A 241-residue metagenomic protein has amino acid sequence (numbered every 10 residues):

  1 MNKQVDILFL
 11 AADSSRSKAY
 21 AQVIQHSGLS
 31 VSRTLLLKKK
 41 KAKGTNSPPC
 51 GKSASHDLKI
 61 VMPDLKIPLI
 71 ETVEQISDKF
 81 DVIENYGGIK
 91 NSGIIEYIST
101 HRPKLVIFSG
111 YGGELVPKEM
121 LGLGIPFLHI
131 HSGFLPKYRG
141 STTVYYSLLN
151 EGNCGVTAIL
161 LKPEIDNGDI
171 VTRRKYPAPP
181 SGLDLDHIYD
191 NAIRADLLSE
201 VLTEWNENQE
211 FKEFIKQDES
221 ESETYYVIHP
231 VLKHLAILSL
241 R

Functional and structural regions predicted by a protein language model:
M1-R241: One-carbon transfer enzymes
